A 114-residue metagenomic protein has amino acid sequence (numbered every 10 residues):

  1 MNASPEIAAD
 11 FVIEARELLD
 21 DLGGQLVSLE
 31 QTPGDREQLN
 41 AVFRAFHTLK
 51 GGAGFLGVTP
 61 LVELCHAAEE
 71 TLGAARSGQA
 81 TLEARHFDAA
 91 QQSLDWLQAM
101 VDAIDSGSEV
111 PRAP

Functional and structural regions predicted by a protein language model:
M1-P114: N-terminal assembly/transducer modules of large multi-domain enzymes, emphasizing dimerization/partner-binding
